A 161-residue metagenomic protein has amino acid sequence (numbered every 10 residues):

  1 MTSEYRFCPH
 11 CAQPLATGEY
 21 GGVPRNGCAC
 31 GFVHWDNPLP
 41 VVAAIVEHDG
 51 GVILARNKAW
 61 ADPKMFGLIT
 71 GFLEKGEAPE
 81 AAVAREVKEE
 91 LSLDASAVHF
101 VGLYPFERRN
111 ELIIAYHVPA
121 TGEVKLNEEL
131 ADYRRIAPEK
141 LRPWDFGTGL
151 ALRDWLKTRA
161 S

Functional and structural regions predicted by a protein language model:
M1, P9-E19, C30: Short, intrinsically disordered, charge-biased short linear motifs at domain edges
S3-F7, P24-R25: Residues immediately within or flanking Cys/His clusters that coordinate Zn2+ in small zinc-binding modules
A12, G22-G67, A95: N-terminal strand-loop-strand
I45, L54, A115-H117, R135: Conserved hydrophobic/aromatic beta-strand scaffold that supports enzyme active sites
G67-V101, Y116: The catalytic Nudix box helix
I69, E74-K75, I114, P143-D145 (+1 more regions): A short Gly-Trp-Pro
Y104-K125, P138, L156: Active-site-adjacent beta-strand/loop module that shapes the phosphate/pyrophosphate-binding cleft
L126-K157: NUDIX/MutT-family hydrolases
